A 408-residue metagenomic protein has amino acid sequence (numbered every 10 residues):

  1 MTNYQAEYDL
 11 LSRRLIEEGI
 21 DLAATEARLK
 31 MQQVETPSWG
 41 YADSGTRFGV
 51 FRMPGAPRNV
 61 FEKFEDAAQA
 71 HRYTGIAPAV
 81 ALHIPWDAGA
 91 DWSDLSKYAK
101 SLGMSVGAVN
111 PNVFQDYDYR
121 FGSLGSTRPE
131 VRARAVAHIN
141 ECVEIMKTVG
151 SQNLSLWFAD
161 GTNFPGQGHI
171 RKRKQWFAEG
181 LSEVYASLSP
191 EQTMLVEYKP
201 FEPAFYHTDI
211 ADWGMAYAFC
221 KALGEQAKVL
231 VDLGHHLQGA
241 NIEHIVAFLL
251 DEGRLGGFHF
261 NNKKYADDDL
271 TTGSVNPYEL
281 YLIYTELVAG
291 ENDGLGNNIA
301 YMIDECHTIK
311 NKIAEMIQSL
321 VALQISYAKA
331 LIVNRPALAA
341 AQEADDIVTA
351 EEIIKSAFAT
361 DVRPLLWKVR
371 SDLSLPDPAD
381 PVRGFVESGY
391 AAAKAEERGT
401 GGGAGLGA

Functional and structural regions predicted by a protein language model:
M1-G40, F51, E144, G166 (+4 more regions): Histidine-acidic metal/acid-base catalytic patches
R14-R28, S105-V106, D118-G224: Active-site acidic/histidine proton-transfer and metal-coordination neighborhood in alpha/beta enzyme cores
L22, E26-G40, M53-W86, L102: Catalytic domains of carbohydrate-active enzymes, especially glycoside hydrolases
K30-P37, L102-Q115, K147-L156, G253-R254 (+1 more regions): Short coil-to-beta-strand
Q32-F51, N112-S126, F158-F164: N-terminal small/glycine-rich loop or linker at the start of catalytic domains across soluble metabolic enzymes
G40-A42, I84-A88, N112-Q115, F158-T162 (+4 more regions): Active-site-proximal loop/turn and secondary-structure-junction residues that shape catalytic pockets, frequently
M53-A70, V136-E144, G239-F248: Short, acidic/polar
P85-L102, R132: N-terminal low-complexity, intrinsically disordered segments
